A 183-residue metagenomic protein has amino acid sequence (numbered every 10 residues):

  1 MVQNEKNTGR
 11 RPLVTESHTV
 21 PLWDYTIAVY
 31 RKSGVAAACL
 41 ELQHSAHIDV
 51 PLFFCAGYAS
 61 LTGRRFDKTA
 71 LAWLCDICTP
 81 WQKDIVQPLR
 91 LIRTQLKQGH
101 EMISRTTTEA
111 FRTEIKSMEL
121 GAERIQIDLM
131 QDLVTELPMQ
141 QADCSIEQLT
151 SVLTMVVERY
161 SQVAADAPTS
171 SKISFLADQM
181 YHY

Functional and structural regions predicted by a protein language model:
V2-K32, Q87-R90, T94-Q98: An acidic intrinsically disordered interaction segment
V20, D49-A56, A72, K83 (+6 more regions): Non-catalytic, well-ordered alpha-helical scaffold segments
L22-Q43, A110-R112: Short amphipathic alpha-helical segments and their helix-coil junctions
V35-T79: N-terminal interaction modules that seed assembly of large macromolecular complexes
A36, Q82-V86, R93, E119-A122 (+2 more regions): A structural signal for well-ordered alpha-helices, especially hydrophobic packing surfaces of coiled-coils
A46-P51, A59-R64, Q82, L120-E123 (+3 more regions): Short alpha-helix boundary/capping elements
W73-P88, L153-S161: Short, mixed-charge aromatic SLiMs
Q98-Y183: A charged, amphipathic interaction segment
